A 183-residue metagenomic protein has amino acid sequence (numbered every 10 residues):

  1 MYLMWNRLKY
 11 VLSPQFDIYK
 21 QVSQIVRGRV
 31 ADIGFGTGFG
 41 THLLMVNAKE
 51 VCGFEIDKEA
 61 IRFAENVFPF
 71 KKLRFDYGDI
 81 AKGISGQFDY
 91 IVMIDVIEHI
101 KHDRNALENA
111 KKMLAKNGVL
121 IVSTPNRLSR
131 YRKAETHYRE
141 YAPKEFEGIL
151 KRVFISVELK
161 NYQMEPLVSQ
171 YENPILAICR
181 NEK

Functional and structural regions predicted by a protein language model:
M1-G86, Y90, R104-L107, Y138-F154 (+1 more regions): Conserved N-terminal segment of class I S-adenosyl-L-methionine
K82, E98, S129: Active-site micro-motifs of SAM-dependent methyltransferase domains
Y90-V96: A short beta-strand submotif of the Rossmann-like class I SAM-dependent methyltransferase core that lines
K101-N105, R132: Short N-terminal helix/helix-N-cap motif within the alpha/beta-hydrolase-1
N105-K116: A short glycine-rich, Lys/Arg-flanked "PGG" loop and its adjoining helix->strand segment in the class I
G118-T124: Conserved beta-strand signature within the Rossmann-like core of class I S-adenosyl-L-methionine
P125-R127, Y162: Histidine-centered beta-alpha loop that forms part of the nucleotide-sugar donor binding/catalytic region in diverse
L128-A134: A short acidic, helix-capping loop that chelates divalent metal ions and anchors anionic groups
